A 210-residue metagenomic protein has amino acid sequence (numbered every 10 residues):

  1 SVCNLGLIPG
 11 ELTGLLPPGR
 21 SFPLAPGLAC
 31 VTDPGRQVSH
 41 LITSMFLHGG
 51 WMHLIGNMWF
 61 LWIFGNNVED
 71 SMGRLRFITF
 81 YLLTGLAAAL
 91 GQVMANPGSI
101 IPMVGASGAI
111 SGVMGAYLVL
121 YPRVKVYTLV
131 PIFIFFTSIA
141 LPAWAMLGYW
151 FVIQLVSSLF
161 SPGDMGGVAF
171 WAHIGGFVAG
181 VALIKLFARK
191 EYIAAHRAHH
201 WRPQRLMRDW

Functional and structural regions predicted by a protein language model:
S1-W210: A detector for small-residue-rich transmembrane helices and their helix-helix packing motifs
